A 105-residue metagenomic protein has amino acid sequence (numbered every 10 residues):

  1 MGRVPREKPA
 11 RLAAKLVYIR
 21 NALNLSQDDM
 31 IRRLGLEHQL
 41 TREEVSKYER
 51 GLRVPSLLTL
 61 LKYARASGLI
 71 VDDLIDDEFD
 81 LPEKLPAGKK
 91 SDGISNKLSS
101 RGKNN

Functional and structural regions predicted by a protein language model:
M1-L23: A short, Lys/Arg-rich alpha-helix, primarily the initiator
M1-R6, R65, I75-N105: Short, charged recognition helix plus adjacent turn of helix-turn-helix-like nucleic-acid-binding domains
A14, L25, L40, P55-L58: Residue-level signal for the short linker/turn that defines the boundary of a DNA-recognition helix
K15, E44-K47, D73: Residue-level recognition of specific faces of alpha-helices
N21, G35-L36, R50-L52, F79: Residue-level detection of the helix-turn-helix DNA-binding "recognition helix"
N24-K47: Short alpha-helical DNA-recognition segment
L52, S56-D73: DNA major-groove recognition helix of helix-turn-helix/homeodomain DNA-binding modules
